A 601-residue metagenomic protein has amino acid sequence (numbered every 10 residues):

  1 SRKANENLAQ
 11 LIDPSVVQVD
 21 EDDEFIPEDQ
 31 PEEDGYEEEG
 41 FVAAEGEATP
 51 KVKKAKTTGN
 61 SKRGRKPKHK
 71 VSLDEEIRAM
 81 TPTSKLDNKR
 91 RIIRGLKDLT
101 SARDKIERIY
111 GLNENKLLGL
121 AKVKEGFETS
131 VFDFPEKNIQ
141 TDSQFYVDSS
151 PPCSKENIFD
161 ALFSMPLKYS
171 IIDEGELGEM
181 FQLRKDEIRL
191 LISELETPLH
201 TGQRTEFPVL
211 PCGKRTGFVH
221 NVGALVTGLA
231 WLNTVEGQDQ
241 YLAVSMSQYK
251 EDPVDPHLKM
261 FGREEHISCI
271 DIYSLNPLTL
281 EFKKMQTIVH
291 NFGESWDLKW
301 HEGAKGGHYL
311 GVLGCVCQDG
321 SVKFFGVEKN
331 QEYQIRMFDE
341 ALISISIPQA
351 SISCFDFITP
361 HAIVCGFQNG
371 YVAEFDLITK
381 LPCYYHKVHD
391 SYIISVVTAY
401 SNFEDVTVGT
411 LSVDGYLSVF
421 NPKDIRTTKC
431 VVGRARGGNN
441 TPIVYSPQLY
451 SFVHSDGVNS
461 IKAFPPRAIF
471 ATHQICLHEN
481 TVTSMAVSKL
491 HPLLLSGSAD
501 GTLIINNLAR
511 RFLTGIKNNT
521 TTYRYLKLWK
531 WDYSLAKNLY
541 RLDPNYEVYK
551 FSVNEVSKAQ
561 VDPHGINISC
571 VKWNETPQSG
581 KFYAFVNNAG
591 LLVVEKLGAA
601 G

Functional and structural regions predicted by a protein language model:
A4-T57, S72, I77: Long acidic, serine-enriched intrinsically disordered low-complexity regions
K68-S268, L278, E555, A559 (+2 more regions): Acidic and/or Ser/Thr-rich intrinsically disordered tails and linkers that flank eukaryotic scaffold proteins
T216-H220, W231-V235, L258-G262, M285-T287 (+14 more regions): Beta-strand elements of modular eukaryotic interaction domains
N221-Q248, E265-I378: Alpha-solenoid helical-repeat scaffolds
A224-W231, G293-K305, L342-I358, D390-S401 (+3 more regions): Canonical WD40 repeat/beta-propeller blade segments in eukaryotic WD-repeat proteins
Y241-M246, R263, V312-C317, I363-F367 (+4 more regions): Conserved beta-strand element within WD40/beta-propeller blades
E265-I270, G311, G320, G370 (+9 more regions): Repetitive beta-architecture junctions, highlighting loop-to-beta-strand starts across blade-like repeats
L275-F282, D319-L342, Q349, I358-Y392 (+6 more regions): Per-blade loop-tip surfaces of WD-repeat and WD-like beta-propellers in eukaryotic adaptors/scaffolds
